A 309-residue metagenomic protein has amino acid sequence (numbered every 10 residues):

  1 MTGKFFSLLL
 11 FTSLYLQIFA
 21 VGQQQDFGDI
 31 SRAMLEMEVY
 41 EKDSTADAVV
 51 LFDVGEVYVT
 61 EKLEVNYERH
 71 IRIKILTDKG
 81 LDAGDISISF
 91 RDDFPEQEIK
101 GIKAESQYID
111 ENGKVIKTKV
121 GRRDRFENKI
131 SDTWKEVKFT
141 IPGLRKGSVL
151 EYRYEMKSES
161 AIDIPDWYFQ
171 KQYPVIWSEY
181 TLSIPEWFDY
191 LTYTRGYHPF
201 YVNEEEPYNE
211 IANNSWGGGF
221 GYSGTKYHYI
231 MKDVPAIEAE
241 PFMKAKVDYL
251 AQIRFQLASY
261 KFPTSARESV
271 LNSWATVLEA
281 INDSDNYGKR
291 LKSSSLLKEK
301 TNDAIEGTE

Functional and structural regions predicted by a protein language model:
M1-F5: Positively charged n-region of N-terminal signal peptides that target proteins for export
S7-Q17: Bacterial N-terminal signal peptides
T12, L76-D78, S294: Polar helix-capping/helix-linker motif
V21-L271: Beta-strand-rich, non-transmembrane domain signature
A239-E309: Acidic low-complexity segments
